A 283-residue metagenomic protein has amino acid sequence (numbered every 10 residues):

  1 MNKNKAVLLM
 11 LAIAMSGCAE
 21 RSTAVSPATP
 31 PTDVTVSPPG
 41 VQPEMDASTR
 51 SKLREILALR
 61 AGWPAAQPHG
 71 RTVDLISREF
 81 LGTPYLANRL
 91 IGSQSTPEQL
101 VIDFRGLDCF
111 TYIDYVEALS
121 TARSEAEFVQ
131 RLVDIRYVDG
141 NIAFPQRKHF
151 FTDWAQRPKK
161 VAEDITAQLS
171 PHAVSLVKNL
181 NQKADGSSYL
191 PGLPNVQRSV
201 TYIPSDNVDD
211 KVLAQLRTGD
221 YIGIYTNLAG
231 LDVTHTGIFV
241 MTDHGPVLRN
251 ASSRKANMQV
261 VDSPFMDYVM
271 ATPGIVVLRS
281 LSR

Functional and structural regions predicted by a protein language model:
M1-V7: Bacterial N-terminal signal peptides that target proteins for export
M15-G17: C-terminal motif of bacterial Sec signal peptides marking the signal peptidase cleavage site
A19-R21: Bacterial signal peptide processing site
S26-L107: Cationic-aromatic interfacial patches
T83-R198, R217, G223-I224, M241-G245 (+1 more regions): Acidic/His-rich structured neighborhood in mature extracellular/periplasmic domains
T201-V212, T226: Short alpha-helix capping/helix-loop boundary micro-motifs
T218-G223, T234, F239-R283: Low-complexity, Gly/Ser/Thr/Pro-rich intrinsically disordered linker/tail segments
L228-L231: Short, charged beta-turn/beta-strand-edge "cap" motif at the junction between a beta-strand and an adjacent loop
